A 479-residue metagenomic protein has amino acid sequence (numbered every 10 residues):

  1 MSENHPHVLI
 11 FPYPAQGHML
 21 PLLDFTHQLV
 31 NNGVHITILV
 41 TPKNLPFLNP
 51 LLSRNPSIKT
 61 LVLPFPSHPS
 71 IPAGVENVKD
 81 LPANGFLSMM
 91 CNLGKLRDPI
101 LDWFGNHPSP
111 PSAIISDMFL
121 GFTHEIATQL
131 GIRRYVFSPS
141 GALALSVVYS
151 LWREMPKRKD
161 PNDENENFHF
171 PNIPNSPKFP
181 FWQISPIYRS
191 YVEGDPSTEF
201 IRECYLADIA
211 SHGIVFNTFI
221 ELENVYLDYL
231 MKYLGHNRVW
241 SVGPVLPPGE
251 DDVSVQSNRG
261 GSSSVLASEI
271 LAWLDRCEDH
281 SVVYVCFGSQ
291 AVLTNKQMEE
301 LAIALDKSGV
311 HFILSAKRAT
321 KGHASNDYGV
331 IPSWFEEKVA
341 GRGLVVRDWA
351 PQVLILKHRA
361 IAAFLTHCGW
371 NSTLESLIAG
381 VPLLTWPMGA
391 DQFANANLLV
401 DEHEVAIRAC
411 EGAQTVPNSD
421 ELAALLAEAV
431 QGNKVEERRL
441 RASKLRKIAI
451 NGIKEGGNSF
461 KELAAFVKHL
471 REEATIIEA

Functional and structural regions predicted by a protein language model:
M1-I220, N224-A479: Glycosyltransferase specificity loop/lid
